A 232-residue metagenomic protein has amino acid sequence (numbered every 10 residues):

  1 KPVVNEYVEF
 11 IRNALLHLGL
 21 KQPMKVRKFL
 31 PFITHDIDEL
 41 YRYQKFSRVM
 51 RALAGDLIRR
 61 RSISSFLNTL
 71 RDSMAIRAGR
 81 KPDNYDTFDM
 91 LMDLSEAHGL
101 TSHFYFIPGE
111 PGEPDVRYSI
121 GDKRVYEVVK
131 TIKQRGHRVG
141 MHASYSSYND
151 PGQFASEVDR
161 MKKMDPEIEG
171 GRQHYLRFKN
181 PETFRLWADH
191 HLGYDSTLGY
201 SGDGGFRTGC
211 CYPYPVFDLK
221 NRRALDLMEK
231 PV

Functional and structural regions predicted by a protein language model:
K1-I120, T208-P213, F217-V232: Terminal accessory/targeting
D36, H142, W187: Conserved hydrophobic/aromatic pocket- or pore-lining residues that grip, position, or stack substrates in active sites
E39-Y43, S64-R71, F88-K179: Metal-dependent polysaccharide deacetylase catalytic core of the NodB/CE4 family, i.e., the active-site-bearing domain
Y145-R223, K230: Catalytic domains of cell-wall/extracellular-matrix polysaccharide-remodeling enzymes, centered on de-N-acetylation
